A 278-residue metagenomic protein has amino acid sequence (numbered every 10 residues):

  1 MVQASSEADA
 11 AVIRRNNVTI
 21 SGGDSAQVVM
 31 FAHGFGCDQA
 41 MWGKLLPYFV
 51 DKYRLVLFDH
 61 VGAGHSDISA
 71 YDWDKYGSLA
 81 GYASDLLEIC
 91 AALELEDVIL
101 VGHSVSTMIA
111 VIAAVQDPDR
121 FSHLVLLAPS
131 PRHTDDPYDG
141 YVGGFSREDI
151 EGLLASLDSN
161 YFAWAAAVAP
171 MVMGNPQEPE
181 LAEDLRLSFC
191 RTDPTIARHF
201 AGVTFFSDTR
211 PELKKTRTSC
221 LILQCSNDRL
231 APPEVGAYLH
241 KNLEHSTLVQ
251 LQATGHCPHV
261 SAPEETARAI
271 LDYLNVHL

Functional and structural regions predicted by a protein language model:
D9, R14, L57-V105, R268: Active-site loop/oxyanion-hole signature of alpha/beta-hydrolase fold enzymes
N17-K75, I89: Conserved HGGG/HGGXW glycine-rich cap/lid loop of the alpha/beta-hydrolase fold
H33-F35, V98, G102-S104, C225: Conserved alpha/beta-hydrolase "nucleophile elbow" surrounding the catalytic nucleophile
V111, V115-Q116, F121-S159: Flexible "cap/lid" loop of the alpha/beta hydrolase fold
D135-G144, A155-K215: Conserved alpha/beta-hydrolase catalytic His-Asp/Glu region
T216, I222-Q224: Short beta-strand/loop motif that positions the catalytic acidic residue of the alpha/beta-hydrolase fold
N227-A231: Acidic catalytic loop of the alpha/beta-hydrolase fold
S246-L278: Catalytic active-site module of serine/aspartate enzymes centered on a nucleophile-bearing elbow/loop
